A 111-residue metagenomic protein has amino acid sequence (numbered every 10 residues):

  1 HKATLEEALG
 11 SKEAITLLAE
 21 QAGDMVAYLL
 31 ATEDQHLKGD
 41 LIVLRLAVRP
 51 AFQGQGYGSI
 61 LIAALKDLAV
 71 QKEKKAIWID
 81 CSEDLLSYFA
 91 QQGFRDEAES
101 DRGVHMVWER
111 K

Functional and structural regions predicted by a protein language model:
H1-G39, L44, R49, S100: Acetyl-CoA-dependent GNAT
R49, Q53, S82: Residue-level recognition of the GNAT/N-acetyltransferase active site
F52, G56-A64: Conserved acetyl-CoA pyrophosphate-binding loop and the N-cap/start of the following alpha-helix in GNAT-like
Y57-G58, K74, F94: Helix N-cap/coil-helix junction residues
A69-C81: Conserved GNAT acetyl-CoA-binding A-motif
Q71, E83-H105: Conserved active-site alpha-helix within GNAT-family acetyltransferase domains
V107-K111: Short beta-strand-to-coil "C-cap" segments at the C-terminal boundary of structured domains/repeats, marking
